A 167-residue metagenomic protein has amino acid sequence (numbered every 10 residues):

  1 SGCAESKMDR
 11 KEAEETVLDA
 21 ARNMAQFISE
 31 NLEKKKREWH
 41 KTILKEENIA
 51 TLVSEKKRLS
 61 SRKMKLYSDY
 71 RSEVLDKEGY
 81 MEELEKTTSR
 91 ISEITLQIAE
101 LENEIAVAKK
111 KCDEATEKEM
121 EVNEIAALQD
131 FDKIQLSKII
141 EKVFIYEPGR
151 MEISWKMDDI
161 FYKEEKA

Functional and structural regions predicted by a protein language model:
S1-H40, D159-A167: Compact Cys/His-rich, Zn2+-coordinating modules
E5, D9, L44, T51 (+1 more regions): Catalytic cores of large soluble enzymes that bind and process phosphate-bearing ligands
E14, L18-R22, V53, Y67 (+3 more regions): Generic hydrophobic alpha-helical scaffold/packing signal
K34-T42, D69, L84: A glycine-rich phosphate-binding loop feature that marks nucleotide/adenosyl-phosphate handling sites
E38-S54: Short, charge/polar-rich alpha-helical segments
I49-K63, Y70, L84, I91 (+2 more regions): Heptad-repeat amphipathic alpha-helical coiled-coil interaction surface used for oligomerization/assembly
K77, M81-A167: Long, low-complexity alpha-helical segments
